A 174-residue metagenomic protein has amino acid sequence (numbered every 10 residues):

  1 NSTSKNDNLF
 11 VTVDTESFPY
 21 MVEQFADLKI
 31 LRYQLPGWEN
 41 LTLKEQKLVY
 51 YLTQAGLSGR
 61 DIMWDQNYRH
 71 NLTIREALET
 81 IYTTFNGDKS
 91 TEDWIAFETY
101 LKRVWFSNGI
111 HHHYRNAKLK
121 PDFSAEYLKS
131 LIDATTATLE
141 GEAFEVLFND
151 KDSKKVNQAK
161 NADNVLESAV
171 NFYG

Functional and structural regions predicted by a protein language model:
N1-T3: N-terminal Sec signal peptide cleavage junction
L9-G174: N-terminal helix-rich structural modules
